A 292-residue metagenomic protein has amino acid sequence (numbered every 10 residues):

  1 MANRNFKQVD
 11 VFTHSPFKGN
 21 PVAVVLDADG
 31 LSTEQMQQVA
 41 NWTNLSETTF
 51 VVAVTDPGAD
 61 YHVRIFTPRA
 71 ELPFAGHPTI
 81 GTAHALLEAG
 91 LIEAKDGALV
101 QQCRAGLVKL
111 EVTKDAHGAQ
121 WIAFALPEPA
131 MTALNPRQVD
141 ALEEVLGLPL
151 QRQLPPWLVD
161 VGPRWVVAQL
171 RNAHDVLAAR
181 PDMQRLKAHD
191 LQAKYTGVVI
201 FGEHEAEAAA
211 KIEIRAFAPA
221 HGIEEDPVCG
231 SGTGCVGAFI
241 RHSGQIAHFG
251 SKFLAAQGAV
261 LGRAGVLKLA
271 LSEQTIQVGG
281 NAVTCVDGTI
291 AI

Functional and structural regions predicted by a protein language model:
M1-A75, I80-I292: Active-site proximal loop and beta-alpha junction motif in alpha/beta enzyme cores
